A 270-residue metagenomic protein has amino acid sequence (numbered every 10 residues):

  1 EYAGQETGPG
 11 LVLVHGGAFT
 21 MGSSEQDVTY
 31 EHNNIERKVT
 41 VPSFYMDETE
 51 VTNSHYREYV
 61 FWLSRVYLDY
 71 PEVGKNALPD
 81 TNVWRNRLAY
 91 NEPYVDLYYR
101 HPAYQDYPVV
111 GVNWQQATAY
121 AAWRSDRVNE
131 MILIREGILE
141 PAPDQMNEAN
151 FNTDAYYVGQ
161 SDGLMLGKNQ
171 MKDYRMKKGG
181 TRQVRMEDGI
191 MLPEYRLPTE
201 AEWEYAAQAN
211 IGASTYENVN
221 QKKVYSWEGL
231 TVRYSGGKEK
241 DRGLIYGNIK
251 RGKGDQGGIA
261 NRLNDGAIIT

Functional and structural regions predicted by a protein language model:
E1, L13, T20, E25 (+3 more regions): Functional-site microenvironments in short loops/helix caps that host divalent-cation chemistry
G4-Y94, Q105-V128: A short glycine-rich, aromatic-capped structural motif
